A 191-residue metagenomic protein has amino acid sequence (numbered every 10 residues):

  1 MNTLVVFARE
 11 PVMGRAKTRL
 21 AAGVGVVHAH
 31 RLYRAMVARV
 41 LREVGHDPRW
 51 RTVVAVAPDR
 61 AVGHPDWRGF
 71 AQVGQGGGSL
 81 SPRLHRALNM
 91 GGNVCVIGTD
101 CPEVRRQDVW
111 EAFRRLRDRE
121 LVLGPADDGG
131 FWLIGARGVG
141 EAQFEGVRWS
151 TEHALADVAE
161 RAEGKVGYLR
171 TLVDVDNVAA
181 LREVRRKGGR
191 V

Functional and structural regions predicted by a protein language model:
M1-L20: N-terminal nucleotide-binding beta1-loop-alpha1 segment
R31-W50: A short, N-terminal amphipathic alpha-helix
P48-A71: Acidic donor-binding segment of Leloir-type glycosyltransferases
P65-C95, T151: Short phosphate-binding loop-to-helix
I97-T99: Active-site acidic Asp-centered loop
V104-G130: Conserved donor-nucleotide/metal-binding helix-loop-beta segment in metal-dependent transferases, i.e., the alpha-helix
R137-A159: Short, glycine-/small-residue-rich phosphate/pyrophosphate-handling segment
A156-V191: Conserved alpha/beta core of the MobA/IspD/sugar-nucleotide pyrophosphorylase nucleotidyltransferase superfamily
